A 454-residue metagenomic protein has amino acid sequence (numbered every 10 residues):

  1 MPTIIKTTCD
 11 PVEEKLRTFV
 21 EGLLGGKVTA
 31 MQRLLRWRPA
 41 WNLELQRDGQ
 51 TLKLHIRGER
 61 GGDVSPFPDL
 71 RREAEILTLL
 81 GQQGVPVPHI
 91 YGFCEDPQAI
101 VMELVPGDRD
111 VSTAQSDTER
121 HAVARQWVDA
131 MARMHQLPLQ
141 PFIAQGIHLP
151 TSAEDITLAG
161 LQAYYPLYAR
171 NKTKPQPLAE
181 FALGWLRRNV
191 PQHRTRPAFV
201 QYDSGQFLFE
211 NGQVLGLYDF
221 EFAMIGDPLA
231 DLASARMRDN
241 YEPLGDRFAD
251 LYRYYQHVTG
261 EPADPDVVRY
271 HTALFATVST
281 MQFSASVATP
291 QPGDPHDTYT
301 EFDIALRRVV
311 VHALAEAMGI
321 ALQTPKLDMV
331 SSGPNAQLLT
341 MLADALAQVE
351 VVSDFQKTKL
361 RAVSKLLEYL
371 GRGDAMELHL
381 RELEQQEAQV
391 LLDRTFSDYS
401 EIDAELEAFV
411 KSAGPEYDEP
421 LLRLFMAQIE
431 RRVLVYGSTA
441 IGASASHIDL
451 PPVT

Functional and structural regions predicted by a protein language model:
V12-G26, L139-D203, N211: An alpha-helical support segment within catalytic cores of ATP-dependent transferases
G26-M31, E261-R269, Y399: Short, surface-exposed acidic
Q32-A159, P166-L178: ATP-binding pocket architecture of kinase catalytic cores
R38-L45, Q50-I56, I90, M134 (+1 more regions): Active-site acidic catalytic loop and adjacent metal/ATP-binding pocket of ATP-dependent phosphoryl transfer enzymes
V64, A223, E242, V267 (+3 more regions): Short, solvent-exposed segments of well-ordered alpha helices
L229-A263, L274-P295, F302-M318: Active-site activation/catalytic loop segments of kinase-like enzymes and analogous catalytic loops in related
A317-T340: Charged, amphipathic alpha-helical linkers/stalks
G333-K365, L370-T454: C-terminal amphipathic alpha-helical interaction region
